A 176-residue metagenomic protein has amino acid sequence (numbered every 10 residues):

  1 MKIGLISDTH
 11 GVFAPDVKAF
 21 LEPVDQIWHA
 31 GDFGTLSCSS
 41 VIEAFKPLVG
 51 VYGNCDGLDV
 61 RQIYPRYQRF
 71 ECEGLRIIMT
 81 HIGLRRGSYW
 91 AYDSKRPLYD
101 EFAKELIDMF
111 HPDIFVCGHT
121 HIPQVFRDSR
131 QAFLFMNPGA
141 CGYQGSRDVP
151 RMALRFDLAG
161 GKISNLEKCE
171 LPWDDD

Functional and structural regions predicted by a protein language model:
M1-L48, I63-R66, C72-G74, V149-R151 (+1 more regions): N-terminal active-site segment of His-dependent metallophosphoesterases
L5-S7, Q26-D32, V49-N54, M79-H81 (+2 more regions): Active-site neighborhood of phospho(di)ester-bond hydrolases with catalytic His/Asp-centered motifs
T9, A30, L58, S94-K95: Residues that cap or flank secondary-structure elements
T9, N54, R85, C141 (+2 more regions): Short, solvent-exposed coil/turn elements at secondary-structure transition points
G11-P15, G34-C38, C55-V60, R85-Y89 (+2 more regions): Active-site environment of divalent metal-dependent phosphoester hydrolases
V49, D93-K162, L166: Conserved beta-sheet core of the metallophosphoesterase superfamily
D59, I63-H111, Q144-R147: Active-site-proximal segments of metal-dependent phosphoesterases and phosphodiesterases across multiple
N165-D176: Short, solvent-exposed aromatic-acidic interface loops
